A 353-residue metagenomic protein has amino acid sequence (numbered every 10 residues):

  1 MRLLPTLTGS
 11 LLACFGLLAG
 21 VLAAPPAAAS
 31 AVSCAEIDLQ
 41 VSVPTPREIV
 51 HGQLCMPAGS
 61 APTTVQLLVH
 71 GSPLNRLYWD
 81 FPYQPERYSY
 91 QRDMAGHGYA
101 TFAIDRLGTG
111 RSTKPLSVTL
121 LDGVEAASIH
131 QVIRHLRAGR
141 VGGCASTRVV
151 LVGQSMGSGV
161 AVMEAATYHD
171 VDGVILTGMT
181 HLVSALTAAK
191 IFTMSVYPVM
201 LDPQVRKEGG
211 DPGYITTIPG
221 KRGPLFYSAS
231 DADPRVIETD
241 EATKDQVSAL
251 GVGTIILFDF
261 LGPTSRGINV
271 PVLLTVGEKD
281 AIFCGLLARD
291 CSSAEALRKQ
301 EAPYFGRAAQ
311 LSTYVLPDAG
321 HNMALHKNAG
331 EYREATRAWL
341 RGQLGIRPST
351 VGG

Functional and structural regions predicted by a protein language model:
S30-A61: N-terminal cap/lid segment of alpha/beta-hydrolase-fold proteins
G59-F102: Short, surface-exposed "cap/lid" segments of acyl-processing enzymes
L77-Y78, I104-L120, H321-N322: Glycine-rich "HGGG/HGxG" loop immediately N-terminal to the catalytic nucleophile of the alpha/beta-hydrolase
T119-G142: Alpha/beta-hydrolase active-site loop
V141-S155: Alpha/beta-hydrolase fold nucleophile elbow
Q154, V162-V247: Alpha/beta-hydrolase-fold enzymes
I268, L274-V276: Short beta-strand/loop motif that positions the catalytic acidic residue of the alpha/beta-hydrolase fold
A308-G353: Catalytic active-site module of serine/aspartate enzymes centered on a nucleophile-bearing elbow/loop
